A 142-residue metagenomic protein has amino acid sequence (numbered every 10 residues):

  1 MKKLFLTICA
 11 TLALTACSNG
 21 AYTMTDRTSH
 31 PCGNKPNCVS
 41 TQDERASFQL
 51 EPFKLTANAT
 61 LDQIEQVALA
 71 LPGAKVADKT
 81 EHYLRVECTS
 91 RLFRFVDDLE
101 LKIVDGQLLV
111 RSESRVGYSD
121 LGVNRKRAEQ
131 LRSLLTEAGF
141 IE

Functional and structural regions predicted by a protein language model:
M1-C17: Sec-dependent bacterial lipoprotein signal peptides
S18-E142: Ser/Thr-rich, low-complexity intrinsically disordered terminal regions
